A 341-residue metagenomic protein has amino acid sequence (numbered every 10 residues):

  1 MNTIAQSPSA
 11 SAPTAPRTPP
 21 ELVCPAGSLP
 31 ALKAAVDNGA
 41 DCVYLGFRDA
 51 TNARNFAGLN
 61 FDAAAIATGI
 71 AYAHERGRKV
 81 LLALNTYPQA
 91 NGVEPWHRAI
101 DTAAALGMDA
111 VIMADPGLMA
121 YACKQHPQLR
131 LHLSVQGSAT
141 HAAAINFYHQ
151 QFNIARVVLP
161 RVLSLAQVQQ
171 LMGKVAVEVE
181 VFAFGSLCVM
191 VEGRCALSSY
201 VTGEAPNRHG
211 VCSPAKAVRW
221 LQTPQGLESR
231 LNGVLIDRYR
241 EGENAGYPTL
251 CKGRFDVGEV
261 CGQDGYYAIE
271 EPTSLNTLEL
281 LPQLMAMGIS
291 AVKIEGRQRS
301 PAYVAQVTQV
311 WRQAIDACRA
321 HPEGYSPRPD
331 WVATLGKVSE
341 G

Functional and structural regions predicted by a protein language model:
N2-A139, V158, V162, A166-A291 (+1 more regions): Active-site pocket-lining/capping segments in soluble small-molecule metabolic enzymes
H141-A144: Conserved nucleotide-cofactor-binding alpha/beta core module
Q151-I154: A cross-taxonomic marker for long C-terminal extensions/tails that follow the last structured domain
